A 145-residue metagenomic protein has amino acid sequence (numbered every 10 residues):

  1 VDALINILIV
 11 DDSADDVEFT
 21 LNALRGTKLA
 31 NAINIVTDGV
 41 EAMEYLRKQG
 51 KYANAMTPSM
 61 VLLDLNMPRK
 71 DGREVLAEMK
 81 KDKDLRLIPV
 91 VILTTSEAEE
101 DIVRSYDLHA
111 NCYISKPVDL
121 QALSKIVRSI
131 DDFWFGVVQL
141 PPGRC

Functional and structural regions predicted by a protein language model:
A3-L4, L29-A30, M56-M60, D84-P89: His-Asp phosphorelay/catalytic-motif detector in bacterial-type signaling
L4-D16, T20-R25, V61: Conserved acidic segment of CheY-like receiver
F19-R25, I35-M60, S124: Acidic, metal-coordinating helix/loop segments flanking the phosphotransfer/catalytic sites of two-component signaling
L65-M67: Receiver (REC) domain active-site loop signature in two-component systems and cognate sites in sensor histidine kinases
N111: Short, glycine/charged-rich "phosphate-handling" switch motifs in NTP-dependent and phosphotransfer domains
V118-I130, V138-R144: C-terminal output helix
